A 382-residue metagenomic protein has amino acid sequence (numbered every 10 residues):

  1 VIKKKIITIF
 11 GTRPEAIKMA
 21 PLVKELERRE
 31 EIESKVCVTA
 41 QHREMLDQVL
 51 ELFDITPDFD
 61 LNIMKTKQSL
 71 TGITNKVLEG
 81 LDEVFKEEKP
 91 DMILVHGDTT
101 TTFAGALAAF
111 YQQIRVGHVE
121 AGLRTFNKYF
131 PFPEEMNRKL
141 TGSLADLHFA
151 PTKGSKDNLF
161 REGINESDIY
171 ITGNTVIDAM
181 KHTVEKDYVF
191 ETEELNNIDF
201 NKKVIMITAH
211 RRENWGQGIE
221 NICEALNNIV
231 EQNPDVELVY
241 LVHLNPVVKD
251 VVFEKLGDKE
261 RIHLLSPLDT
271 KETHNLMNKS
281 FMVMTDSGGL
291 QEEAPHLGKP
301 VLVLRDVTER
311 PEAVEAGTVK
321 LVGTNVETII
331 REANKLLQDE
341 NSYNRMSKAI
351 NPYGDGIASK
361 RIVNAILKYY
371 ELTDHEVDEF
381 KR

Functional and structural regions predicted by a protein language model:
E31-G80: Conserved nucleotide-sugar phosphate-binding/catalytic loop shared by glycosyltransferases and other
T39, R43-E44, L144-Q217, V322 (+1 more regions): A nucleotide-sugar donor-handling region in carbohydrate enzymes
H42-V49, Q68, K186-K279, K381: Donor-nucleotide binding loops and adjacent catalytic segments primarily of GT-B fold Leloir glycosyltransferases
V95-H96, H118, H148, H274-V314: A donor-sugar binding/catalytic signature common to diverse glycosyltransferases and related nucleotide-sugar
H118-F132: A short, histidine- and acid-enriched strand-loop-helix "catalytic/donor-clamping" loop that lines the nucleotide-sugar
E134-L147: Membrane-proximal helix-turn-helix segments that form the acceptor-binding/catalytic region of lipid-linked
R310-K335, M346-G356: Change "using UDP/GDP/dTDP sugars" to "using nucleotide sugars
E340-R382: C-terminal amphipathic helix plus adjacent low-complexity, charged tail appended to glycosyltransferase catalytic
